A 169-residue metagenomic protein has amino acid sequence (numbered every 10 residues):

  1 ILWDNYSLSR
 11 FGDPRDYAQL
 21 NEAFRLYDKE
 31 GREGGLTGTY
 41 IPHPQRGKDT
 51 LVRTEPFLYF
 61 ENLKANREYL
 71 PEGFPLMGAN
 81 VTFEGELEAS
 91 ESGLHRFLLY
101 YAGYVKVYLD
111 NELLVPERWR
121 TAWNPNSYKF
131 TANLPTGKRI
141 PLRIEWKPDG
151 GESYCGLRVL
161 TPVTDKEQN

Functional and structural regions predicted by a protein language model:
I1-W3: Structural recognition of the beta-strand scaffold that forms the well-ordered cores of secreted hydrolase catalytic
Y6-R96, Y100-N169: Extracellular/secretory pathway-exposed regions associated with glycan biology
